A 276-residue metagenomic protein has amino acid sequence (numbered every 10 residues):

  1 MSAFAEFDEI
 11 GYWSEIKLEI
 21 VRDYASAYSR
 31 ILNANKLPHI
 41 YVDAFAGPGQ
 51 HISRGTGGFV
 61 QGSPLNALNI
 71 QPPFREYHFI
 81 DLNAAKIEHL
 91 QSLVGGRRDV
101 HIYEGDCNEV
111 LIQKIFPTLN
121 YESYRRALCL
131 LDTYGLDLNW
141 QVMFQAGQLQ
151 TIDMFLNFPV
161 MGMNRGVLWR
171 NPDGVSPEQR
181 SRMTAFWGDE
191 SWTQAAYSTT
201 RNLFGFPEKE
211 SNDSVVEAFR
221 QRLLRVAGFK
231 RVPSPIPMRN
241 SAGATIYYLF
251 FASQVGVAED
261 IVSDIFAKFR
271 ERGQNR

Functional and structural regions predicted by a protein language model:
M1-K17: Basic, amphipathic N-terminal segments that precede the first structured/catalytic domain
F7, E19-F116: SAM cofactor-binding core of SAM-dependent methyltransferases, primarily the Rossmann-like beta-alpha-beta module
I70-P72, A146-Q150: Short, conserved loop/helix-junction motifs that constitute active-site signature segments in enzyme catalytic cores
L111-E122, F144: Short amphipathic alpha-helix with an adjacent loop that forms part of the alpha/beta core around
G135-Q148: A short, conserved alpha-helix within the catalytic core of class I
Q150-R165: Conserved beta-strand signature within the Rossmann-like core of class I S-adenosyl-L-methionine
P172-R231, I236: A conserved mid-domain beta-alpha-beta active-site/ligand-binding segment of alpha/beta enzyme cores
I246-R276: C-terminal target-recognition/interaction regions appended to catalytic cores
